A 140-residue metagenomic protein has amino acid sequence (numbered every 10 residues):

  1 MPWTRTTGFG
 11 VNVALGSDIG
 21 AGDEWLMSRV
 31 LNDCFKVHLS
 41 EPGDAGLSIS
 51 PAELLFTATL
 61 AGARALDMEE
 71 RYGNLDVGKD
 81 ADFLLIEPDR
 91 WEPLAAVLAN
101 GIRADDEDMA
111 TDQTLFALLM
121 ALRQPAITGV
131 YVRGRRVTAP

Functional and structural regions predicted by a protein language model:
M1: C-terminal active-site-proximal or functional interface alpha/beta core segments in diverse enzymes
T4-D105: His/Asp/Glu-enriched, well-ordered alpha-helical/loop segment that forms or immediately abuts the divalent-metal
A81-P140: C-terminal cap of metal-dependent C-N hydrolases
